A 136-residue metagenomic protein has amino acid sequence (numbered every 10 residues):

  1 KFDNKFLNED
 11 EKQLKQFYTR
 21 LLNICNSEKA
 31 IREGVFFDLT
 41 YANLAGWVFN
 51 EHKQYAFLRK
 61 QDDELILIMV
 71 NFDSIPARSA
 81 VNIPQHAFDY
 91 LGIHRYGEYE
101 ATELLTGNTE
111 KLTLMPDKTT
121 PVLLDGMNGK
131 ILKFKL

Functional and structural regions predicted by a protein language model:
K1-L136: Carbohydrate-interacting/catalytic domains
